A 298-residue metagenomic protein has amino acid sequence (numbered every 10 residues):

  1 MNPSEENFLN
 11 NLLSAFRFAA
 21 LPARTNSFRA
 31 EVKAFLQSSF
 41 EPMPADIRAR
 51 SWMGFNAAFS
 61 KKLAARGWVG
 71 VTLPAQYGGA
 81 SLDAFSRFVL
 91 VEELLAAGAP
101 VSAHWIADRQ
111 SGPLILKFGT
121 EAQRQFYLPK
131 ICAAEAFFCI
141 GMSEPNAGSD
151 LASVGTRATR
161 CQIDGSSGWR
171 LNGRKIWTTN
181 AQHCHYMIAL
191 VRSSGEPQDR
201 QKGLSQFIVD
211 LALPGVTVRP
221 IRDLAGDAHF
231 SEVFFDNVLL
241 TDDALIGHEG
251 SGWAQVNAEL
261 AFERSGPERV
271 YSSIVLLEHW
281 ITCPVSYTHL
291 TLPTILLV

Functional and structural regions predicted by a protein language model:
N2-R24: Intrinsic disorder at enzyme termini
F18-A19, V216-L290: Glycine-rich beta->alpha junctions and the first turn(s) of the following alpha-helix
A65-Q125, P129-E135, N180-Y186: Internal helix-loop-helix
A134-M142: A short, Trp-centered hydrophobic/proline-enriched beta-strand micro-motif
N146-V154: Active-site-adjacent elements of ketosynthase-type condensing enzymes
G155, S167-G168, N172-R219: A short core secondary-structure module
H289-V298: Single conserved hydrophobic/aromatic residue that forms the stacking wall/gate of nucleotide- or nucleobase-binding
